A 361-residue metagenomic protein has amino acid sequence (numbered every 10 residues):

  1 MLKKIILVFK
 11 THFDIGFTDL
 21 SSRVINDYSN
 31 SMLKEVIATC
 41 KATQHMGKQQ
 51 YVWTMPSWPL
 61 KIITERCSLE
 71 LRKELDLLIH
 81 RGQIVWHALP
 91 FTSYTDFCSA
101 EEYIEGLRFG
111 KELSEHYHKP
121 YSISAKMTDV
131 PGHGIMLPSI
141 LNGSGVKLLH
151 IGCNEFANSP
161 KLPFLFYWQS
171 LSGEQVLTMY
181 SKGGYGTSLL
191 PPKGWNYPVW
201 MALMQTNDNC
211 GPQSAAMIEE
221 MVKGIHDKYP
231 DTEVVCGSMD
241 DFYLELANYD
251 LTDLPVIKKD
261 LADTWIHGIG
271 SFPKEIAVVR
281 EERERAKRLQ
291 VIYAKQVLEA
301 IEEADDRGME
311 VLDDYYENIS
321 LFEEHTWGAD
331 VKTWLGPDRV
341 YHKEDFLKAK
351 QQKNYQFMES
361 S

Functional and structural regions predicted by a protein language model:
M1-S361: Catalytic-domain carbohydrate-binding cleft regions of carbohydrate-active enzymes
